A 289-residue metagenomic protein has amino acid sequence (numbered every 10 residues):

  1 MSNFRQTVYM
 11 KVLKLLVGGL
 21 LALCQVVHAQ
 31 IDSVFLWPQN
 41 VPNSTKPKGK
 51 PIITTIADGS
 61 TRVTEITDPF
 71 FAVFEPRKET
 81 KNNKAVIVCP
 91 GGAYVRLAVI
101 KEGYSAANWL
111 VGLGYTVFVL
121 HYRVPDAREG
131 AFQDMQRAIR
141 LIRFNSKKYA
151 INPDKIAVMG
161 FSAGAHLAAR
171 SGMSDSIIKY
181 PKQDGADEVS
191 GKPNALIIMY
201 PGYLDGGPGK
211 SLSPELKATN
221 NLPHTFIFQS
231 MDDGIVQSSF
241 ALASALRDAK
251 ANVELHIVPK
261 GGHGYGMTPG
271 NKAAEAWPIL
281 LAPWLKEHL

Functional and structural regions predicted by a protein language model:
Q30-T80: N-terminal cap/lid segment of alpha/beta-hydrolase-fold proteins
N82-G91: Short beta-strand element of the alpha/beta-hydrolase
A98-I100, V119-P153, N271-A274: Catalytic nucleophile-loop/oxyanion-hole region of alpha/beta-hydrolase and closely related hydrolase-like folds
V99-F118: Short amphipathic alpha-helix adjacent to the substrate-entry channel of hydrolases
R137-N220: Primarily recognizes the serine-hydrolase "nucleophile elbow" in alpha/beta-hydrolase and SGNH/GDSL folds
D205, M231-V236: Acidic catalytic loop of the alpha/beta-hydrolase fold
F226-Q229: Short beta-strand/loop motif that positions the catalytic acidic residue of the alpha/beta-hydrolase fold
A243, R247-L289: C-terminal catalytic histidine-bearing segment of alpha/beta-hydrolase fold enzymes
